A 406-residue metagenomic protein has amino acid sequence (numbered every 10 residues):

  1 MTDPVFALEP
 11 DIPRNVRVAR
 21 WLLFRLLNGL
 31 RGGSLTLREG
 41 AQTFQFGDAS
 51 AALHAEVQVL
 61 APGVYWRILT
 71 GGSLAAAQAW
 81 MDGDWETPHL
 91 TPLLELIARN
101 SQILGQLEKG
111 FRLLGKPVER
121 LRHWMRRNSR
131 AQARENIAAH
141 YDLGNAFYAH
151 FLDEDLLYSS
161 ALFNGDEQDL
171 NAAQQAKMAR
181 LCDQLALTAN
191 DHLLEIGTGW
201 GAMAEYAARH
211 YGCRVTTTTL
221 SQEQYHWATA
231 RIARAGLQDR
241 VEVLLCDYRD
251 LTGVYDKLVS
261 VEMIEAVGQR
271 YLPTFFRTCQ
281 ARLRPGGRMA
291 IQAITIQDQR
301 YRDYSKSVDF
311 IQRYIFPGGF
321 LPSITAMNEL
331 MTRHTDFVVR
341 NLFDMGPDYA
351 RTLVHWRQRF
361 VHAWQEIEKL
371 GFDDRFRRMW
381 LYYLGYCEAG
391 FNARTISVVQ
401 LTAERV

Functional and structural regions predicted by a protein language model:
M1-Q168, A172-Q174, R180: Feature captures hydrophobic
A189-G197: Conserved class I S-adenosyl-L-methionine
W200-Y211: Conserved SAM-binding loop of SAM-dependent methyltransferases across substrates and taxa, primarily the Class I
A228-T229: Conserved SAM-binding loop
R249-L258: A short acidic, Gly/Pro-enriched loop at the edge of an enzyme's catalytic core that lines a small-molecule cofactor
P273-P285: A short glycine-rich, Lys/Arg-flanked "PGG" loop and its adjoining helix->strand segment in the class I
G286-I294: Conserved beta-strand signature within the Rossmann-like core of class I S-adenosyl-L-methionine
T295-V406: Substrate-binding/catalytic lobe of Class I Rossmann-like enzymes that use SAM or dcSAM, i.e., the mid-to-C-terminal
